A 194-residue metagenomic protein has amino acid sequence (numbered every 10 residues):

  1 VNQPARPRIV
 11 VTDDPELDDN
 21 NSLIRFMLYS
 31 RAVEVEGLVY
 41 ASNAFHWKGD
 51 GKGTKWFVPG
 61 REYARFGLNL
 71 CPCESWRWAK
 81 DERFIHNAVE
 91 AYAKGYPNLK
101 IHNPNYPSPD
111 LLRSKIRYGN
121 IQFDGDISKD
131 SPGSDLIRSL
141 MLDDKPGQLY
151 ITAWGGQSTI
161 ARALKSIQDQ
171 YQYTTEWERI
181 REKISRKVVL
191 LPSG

Functional and structural regions predicted by a protein language model:
V1-G194: N-terminal acidic, glycine/proline-rich low-complexity segments
